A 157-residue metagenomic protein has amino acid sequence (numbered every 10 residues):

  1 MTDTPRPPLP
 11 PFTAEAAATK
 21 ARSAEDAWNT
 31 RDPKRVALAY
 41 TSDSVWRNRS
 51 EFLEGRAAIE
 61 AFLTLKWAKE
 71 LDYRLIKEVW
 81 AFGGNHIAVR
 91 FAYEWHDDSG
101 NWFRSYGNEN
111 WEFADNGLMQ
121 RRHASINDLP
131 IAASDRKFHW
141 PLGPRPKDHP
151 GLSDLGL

Functional and structural regions predicted by a protein language model:
M1-F12, A61-L157: A beta-strand edge to alpha-helix "cap/lid" segment located at domain peripheries
M1-S42, L152-L157: Short, low-complexity N-terminal intrinsically disordered segments enriched in polar/charged residues
N29, T41, V45, T64-D72: Short helix-capping and hinge/turn segments at secondary-structure transitions, especially at repeat and domain
V45-W67: Short solvent-exposed beta->alpha transition segments
